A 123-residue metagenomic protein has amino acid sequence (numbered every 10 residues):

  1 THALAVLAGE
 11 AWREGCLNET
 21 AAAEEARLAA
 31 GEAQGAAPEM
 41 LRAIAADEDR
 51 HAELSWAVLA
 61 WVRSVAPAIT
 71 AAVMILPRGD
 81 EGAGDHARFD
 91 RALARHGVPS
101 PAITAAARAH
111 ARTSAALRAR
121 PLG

Functional and structural regions predicted by a protein language model:
T1-G123: Non-heme di-metal
